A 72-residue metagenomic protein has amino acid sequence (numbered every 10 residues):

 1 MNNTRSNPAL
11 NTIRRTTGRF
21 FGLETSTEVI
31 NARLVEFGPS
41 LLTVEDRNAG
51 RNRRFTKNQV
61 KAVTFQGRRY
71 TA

Functional and structural regions predicted by a protein language model:
M1-N31, V35, P39-L41, E45-A72: Short glycine-rich, low-complexity segments
